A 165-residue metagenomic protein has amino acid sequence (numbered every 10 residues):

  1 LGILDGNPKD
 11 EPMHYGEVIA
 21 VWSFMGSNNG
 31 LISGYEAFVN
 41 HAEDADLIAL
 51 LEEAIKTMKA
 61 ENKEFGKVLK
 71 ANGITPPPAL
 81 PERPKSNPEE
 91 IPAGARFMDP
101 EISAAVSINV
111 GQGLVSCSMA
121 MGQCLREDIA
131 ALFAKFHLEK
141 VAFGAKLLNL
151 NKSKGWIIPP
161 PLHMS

Functional and structural regions predicted by a protein language model:
L1-D5, K67-A104, I108, H163-S165: Carboxylate-rich helix-loop segments that flank metal/cofactor sites and access channels in metalloenzymes
L1-V21, D99: Disorder-to-helix initiation segments
N7, N28-N29, N40, N62 (+4 more regions): Detector for Asparagine
D10, H14, L47-I48, R126-F133 (+2 more regions): Alpha-helical rod/repeat scaffolding segments in eukaryotic adaptors/tethers and long-chain four-helix cytokines
E17-N40, P88-E139: Acidic/histidine-rich alpha-helical segments that form the ligand environment of transition-metal centers
A45-P81, F143-K154: Conserved alpha-helical segments that form or flank metal/cofactor-binding pockets of metalloenzymes
A145, P159-S165: Glycine-rich, aromatic-bearing surface loops/beta-hairpins
